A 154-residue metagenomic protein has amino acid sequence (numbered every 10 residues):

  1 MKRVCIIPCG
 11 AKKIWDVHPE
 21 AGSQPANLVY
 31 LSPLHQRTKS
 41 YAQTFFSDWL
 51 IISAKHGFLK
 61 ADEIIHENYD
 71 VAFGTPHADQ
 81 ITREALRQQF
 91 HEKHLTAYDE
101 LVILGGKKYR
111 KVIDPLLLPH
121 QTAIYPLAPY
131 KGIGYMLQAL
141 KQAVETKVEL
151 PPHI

Functional and structural regions predicted by a protein language model:
M1-I154: Peripheral peptide segments
